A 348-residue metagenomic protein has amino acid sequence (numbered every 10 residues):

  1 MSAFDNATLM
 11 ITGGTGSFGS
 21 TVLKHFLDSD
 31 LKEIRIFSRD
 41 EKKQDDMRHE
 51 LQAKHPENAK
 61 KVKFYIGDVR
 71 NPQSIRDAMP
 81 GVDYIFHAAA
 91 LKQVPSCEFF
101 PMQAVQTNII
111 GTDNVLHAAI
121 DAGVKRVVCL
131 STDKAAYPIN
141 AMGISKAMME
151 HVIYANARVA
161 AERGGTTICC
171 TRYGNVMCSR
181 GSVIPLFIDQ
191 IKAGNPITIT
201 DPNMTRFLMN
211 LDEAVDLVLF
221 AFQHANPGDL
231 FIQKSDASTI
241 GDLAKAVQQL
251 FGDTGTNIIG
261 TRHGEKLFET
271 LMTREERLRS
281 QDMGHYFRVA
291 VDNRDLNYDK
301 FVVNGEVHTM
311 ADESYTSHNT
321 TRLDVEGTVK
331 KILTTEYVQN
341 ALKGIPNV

Functional and structural regions predicted by a protein language model:
T8-S29: N-terminal Rossmann NAD(P)H-binding glycine-rich loop of SDR-like oxidoreductase domains
T12, M79-A88, C129: Rossmann-fold scaffold of SDR-type NAD(P)-dependent oxidoreductases
L31-Q44: Conserved glycine-rich Rossmann-like NAD(P)H-binding loop of the short-chain dehydrogenase/reductase
S38, Y65-I66, Q106, D201: Conserved residues in the N-terminal Rossmann fold of short-chain dehydrogenase/reductase
K63-Y84: Conserved Rossmann-fold cofactor-binding substructure of NAD(P)-dependent oxidoreductases
F64, A104, I168-T171: Hydrophobic/aromatic anchor residues within beta-strands of the central parallel beta-sheet of Rossmann-like
H87, L91-A147, A155: Conserved Rossmann-fold NAD(P)-dependent oxidoreductase catalytic core, especially the SDR/UDP-sugar
A155-V348: Strand-loop microenvironment adjacent to phosphate/nucleotide-handling motifs in alpha/beta enzyme folds
